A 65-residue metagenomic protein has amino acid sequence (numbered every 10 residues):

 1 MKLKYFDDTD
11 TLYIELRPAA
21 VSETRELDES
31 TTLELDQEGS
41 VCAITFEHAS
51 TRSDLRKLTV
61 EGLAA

Functional and structural regions predicted by a protein language model:
M1-A65: Small, basic N-terminal interaction modules of short regulatory proteins
